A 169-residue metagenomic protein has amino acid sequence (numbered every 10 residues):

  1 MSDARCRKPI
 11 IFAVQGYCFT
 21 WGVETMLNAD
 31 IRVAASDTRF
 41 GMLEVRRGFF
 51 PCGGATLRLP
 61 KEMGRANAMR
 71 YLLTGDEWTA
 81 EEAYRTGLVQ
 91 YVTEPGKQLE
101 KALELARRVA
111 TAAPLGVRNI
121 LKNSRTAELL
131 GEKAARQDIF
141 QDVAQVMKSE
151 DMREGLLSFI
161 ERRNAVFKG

Functional and structural regions predicted by a protein language model:
M1-Q15, L57, E62: An acidic, glycine-rich surface segment that forms the CoA-thioester-binding/catalytic face of crotonase-fold enzymes
M1-R5, C18, G48, A127-G131: Glycine- (often His-adjacent) and acidic-residue-rich active-site loop that binds/positions the CoA thioester
V14, L59, N67-D76: Short helix- or helix-capping micro-motifs that position conserved polar/aromatic residues at function-defining sites
W21-R32, S36-D37, A55, A80-E82 (+2 more regions): Active-site-proximal glycine-rich helix-loop-beta segment
M26, L59, A83, I120 (+1 more regions): Terminal peptide-recognition signature
I31, R70, T74-D76, E82 (+3 more regions): Well-ordered beta-strand positions
V33-T38, V89-Q137, A144-E150, V166-G169: C-terminal long alpha-helix characteristic of the crotonase
